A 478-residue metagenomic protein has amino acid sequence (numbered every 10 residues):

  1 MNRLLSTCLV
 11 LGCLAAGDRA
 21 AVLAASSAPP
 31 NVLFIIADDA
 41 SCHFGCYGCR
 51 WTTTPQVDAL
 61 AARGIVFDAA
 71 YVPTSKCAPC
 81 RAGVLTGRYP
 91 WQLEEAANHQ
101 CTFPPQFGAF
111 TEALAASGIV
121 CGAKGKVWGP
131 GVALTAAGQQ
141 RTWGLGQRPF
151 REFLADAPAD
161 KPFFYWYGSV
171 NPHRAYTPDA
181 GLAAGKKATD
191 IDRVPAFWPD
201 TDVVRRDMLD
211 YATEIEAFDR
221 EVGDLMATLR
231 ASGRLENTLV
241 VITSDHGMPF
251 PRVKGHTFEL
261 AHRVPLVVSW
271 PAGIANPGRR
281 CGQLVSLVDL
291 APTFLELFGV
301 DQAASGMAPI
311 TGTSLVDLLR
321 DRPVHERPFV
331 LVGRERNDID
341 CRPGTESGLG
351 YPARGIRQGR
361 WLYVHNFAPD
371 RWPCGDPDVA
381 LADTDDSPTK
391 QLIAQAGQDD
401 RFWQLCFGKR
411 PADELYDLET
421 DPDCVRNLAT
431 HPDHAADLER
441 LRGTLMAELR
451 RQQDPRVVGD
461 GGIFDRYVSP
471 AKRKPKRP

Functional and structural regions predicted by a protein language model:
L4-C13, A20-E414, P422-G443, A447-R450 (+2 more regions): Formylglycine-dependent sulfatase
G462-I463: Short, highly charged C-terminal tails/helix-capping segments
